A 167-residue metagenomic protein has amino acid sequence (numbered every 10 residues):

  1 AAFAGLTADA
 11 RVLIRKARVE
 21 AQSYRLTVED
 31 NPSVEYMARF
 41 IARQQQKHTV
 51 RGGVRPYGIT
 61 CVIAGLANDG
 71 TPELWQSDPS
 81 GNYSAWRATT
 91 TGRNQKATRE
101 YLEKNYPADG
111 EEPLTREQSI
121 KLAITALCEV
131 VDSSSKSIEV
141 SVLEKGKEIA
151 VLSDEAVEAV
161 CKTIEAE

Functional and structural regions predicted by a protein language model:
A1-E167: Long, low-complexity N-terminal extensions
